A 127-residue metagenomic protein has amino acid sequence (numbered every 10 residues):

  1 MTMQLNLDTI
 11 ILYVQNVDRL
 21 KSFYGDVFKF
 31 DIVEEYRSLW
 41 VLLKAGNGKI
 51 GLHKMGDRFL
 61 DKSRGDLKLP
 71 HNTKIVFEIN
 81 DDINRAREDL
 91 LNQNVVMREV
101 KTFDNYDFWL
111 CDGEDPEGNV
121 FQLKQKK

Functional and structural regions predicted by a protein language model:
M1-D8, D31-E78, R87-E114, K126-K127: Vicinal oxygen chelate
V14, F77-D81: Short beta-strand-to-loop capping motifs
V14-N16, D104-N105: Conserved beta-strand-loop-alpha-helix junction that forms the acyl-donor binding cleft
R19, D82-R87: Short, conserved charged micro-motifs
L20-G25, L90, G118: Conserved active-site tyrosine of GNAT-family acetyltransferases
V120-L123: Short glycine-/small-residue motifs
